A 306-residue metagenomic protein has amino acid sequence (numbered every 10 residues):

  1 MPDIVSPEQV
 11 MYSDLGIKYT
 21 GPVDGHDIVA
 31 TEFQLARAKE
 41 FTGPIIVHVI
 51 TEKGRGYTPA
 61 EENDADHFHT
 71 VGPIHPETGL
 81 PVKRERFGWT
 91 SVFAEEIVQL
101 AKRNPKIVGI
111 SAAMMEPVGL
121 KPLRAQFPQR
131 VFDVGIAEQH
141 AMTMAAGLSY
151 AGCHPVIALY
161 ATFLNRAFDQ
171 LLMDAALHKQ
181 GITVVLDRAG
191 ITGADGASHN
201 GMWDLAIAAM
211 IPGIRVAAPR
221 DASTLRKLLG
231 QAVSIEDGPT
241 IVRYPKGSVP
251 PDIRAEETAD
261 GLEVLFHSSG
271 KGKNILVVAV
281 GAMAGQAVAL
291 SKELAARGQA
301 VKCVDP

Functional and structural regions predicted by a protein language model:
D3-E8, D14-Q34, E40-K227, Q231-T240 (+1 more regions): Thiamine diphosphate
G56, P250-D252, G285-A287: Short acidic/glycine-rich loop or secondary-structure boundary segments that cap or lie
T70, Y244, P306: Active-site donor-binding loop signature of nucleotide-sugar glycosyltransferases
R103-I107, G270-I275: A short, charged/proline- and glycine-enriched loop that marks the coil->beta-strand transition at the N-terminal
L123-A125, Q129-V134, E138, D260-S269 (+2 more regions): Generic long, charged, amphipathic alpha-helical segments
A209, S269-G270: Short, flexible turn/loop "capping" segments at secondary-structure junctions
D237-S268: A short helix-breaking turn/cap at a secondary-structure junction
